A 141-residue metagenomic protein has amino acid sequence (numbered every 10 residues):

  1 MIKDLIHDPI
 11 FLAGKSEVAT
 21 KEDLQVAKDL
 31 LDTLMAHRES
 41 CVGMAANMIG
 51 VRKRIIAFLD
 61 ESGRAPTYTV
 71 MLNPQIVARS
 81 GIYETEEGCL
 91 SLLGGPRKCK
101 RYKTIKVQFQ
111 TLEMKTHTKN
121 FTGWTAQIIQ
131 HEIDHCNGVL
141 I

Functional and structural regions predicted by a protein language model:
M1-I141: Positively charged
